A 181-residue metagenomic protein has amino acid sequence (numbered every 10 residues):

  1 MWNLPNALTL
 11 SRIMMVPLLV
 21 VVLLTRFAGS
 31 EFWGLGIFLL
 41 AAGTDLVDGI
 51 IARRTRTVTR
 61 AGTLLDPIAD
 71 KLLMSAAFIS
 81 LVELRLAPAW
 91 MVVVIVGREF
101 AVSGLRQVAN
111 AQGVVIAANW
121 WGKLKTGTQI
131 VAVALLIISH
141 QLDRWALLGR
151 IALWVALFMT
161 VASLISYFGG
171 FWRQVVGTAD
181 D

Functional and structural regions predicted by a protein language model:
M1-P5, D48, A52-L73, A109 (+2 more regions): Juxtamembrane helix-capping/reentrant segments at transmembrane boundaries
M1-P5, L10, M15-V16, R26 (+3 more regions): C-terminal membrane-associated helical module and adjoining short loops/tails
I13, G36-I37, R54-Q107, V131: Multi-pass membrane catalytic core of lipid/isoprenoid biosynthesis enzymes
M15-L23, M74-S80, L136: Membrane-embedded alpha-helical segments in integral membrane proteins
V22, W90-M91, A117-A118: Short, hydrophobic secondary-structure boundary micro-motifs
L105, A109-N110, R150: Acidic/polar active-site rim loop that often engages polyanionic ligands
